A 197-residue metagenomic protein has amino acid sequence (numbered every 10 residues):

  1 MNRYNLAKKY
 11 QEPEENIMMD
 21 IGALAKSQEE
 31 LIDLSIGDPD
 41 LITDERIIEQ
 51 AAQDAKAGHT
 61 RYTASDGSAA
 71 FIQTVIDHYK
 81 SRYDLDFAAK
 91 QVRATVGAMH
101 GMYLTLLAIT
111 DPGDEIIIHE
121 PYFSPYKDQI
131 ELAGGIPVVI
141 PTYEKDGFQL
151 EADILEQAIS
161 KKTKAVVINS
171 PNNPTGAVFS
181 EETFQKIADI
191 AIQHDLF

Functional and structural regions predicted by a protein language model:
K8-G97, L104: N-terminal small-domain helix-loop-helix segment of the aminotransferase-like
I21, Y126, I187: Aromatic/hydrophobic pocket-lining residues that form π-stacking "cages" and hydrophobic walls in ligand
Q28, A133, Q193-H194: Helix C-cap/helix->beta junction micro-motif
D86-V92, P112-E115, K162: Short acidic capping loops at alpha-helix termini that bridge into adjacent secondary structure
A108-I130: Conserved PLP-anchoring active-site segment centered on the Schiff-base-forming lysine
L132-V138: A short helix-loop-beta submotif of the ANL/AMP-binding
V138, Y143-F197: Active-site phosphate-binding strand-loop segment of PLP-dependent enzymes
